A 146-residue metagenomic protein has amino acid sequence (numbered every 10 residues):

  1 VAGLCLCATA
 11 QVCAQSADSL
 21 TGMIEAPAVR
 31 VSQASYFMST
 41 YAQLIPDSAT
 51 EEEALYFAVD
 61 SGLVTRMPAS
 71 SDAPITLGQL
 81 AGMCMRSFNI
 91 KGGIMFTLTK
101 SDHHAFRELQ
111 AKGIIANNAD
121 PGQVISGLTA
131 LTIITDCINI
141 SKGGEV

Functional and structural regions predicted by a protein language model:
V1-Q11: Bacterial N-terminal signal peptides
V12-Y36, T40-S48, P68-V146: Terminal recognition/anchoring or ligand-binding modules at protein termini
T50-L63, D72-G78: Acidic helix-start/capping segments at beta-turn-to-alpha-helix junctions
